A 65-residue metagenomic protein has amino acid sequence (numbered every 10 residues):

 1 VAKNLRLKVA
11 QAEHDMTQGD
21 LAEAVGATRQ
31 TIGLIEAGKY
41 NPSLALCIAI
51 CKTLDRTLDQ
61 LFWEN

Functional and structural regions predicted by a protein language model:
V1-H14: A short, Lys/Arg-rich alpha-helix, primarily the initiator
R6, T17, S43-L46, T57: Residues that mark the N-terminal boundary/hinge immediately upstream of a DNA-recognition element
Q11, E36, F62: DNA major-groove recognition helix of helix-turn-helix
A12, E23, K52: Alpha-helical residues within the helix-turn-helix
D15-L34: Short alpha-helical DNA-recognition segment
Q18, R29, K39-Y40, L58: The DNA-contacting recognition helix of HTH DNA-binding domains and analogous helical DNA-recognition elements
G26, A45-Q60: DNA major-groove recognition helix of helix-turn-helix/homeodomain DNA-binding modules
